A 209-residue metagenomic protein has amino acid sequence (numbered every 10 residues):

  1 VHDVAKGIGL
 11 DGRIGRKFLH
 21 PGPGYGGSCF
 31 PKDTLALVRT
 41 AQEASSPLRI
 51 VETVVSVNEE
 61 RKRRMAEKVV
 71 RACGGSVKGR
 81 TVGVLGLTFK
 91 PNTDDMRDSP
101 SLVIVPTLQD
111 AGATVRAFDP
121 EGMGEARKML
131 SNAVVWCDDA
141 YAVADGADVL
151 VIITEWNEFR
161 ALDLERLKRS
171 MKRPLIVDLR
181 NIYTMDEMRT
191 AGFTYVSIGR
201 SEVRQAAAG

Functional and structural regions predicted by a protein language model:
V1-G209: Structural/interface elements that position substrates and couple domains in central-metabolism enzymes
